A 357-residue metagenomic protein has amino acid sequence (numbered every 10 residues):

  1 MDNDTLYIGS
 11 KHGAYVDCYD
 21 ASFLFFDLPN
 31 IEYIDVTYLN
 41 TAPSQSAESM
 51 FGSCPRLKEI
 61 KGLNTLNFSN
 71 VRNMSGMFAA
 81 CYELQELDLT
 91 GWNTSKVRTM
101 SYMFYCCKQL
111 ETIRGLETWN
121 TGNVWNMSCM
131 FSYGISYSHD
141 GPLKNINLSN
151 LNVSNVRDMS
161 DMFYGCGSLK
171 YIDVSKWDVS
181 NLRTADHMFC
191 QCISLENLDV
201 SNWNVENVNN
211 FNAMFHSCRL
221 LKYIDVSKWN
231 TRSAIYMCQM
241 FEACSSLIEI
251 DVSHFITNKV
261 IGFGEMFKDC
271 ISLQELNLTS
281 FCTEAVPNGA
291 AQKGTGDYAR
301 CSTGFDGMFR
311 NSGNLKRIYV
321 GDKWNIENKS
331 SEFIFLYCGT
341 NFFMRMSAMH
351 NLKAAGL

Functional and structural regions predicted by a protein language model:
M1-L357: Negatively charged
